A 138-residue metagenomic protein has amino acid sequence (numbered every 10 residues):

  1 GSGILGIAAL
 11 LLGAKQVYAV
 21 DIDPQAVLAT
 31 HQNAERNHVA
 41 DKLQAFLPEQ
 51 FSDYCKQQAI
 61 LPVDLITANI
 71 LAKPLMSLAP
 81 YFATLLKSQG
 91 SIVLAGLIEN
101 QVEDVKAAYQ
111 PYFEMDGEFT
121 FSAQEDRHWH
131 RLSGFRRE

Functional and structural regions predicted by a protein language model:
G1-E49: Conserved SAM/SAH cofactor-binding pocket of Class I
A19, T67, L94, A123: Conserved SAM-binding loop
V27-L28, L75, V102: Short alpha-helix immediately C-terminal to the canonical SAM-binding loop
S52-L65: A short acidic, Gly/Pro-enriched loop at the edge of an enzyme's catalytic core that lines a small-molecule cofactor
D64-S77, G96: A short SAM/SAH-binding and catalytic strip from SAM-dependent methyltransferases
M76-S91: A short glycine-rich, Lys/Arg-flanked "PGG" loop and its adjoining helix->strand segment in the class I
I98-E138: Active-site capping/gating segments
